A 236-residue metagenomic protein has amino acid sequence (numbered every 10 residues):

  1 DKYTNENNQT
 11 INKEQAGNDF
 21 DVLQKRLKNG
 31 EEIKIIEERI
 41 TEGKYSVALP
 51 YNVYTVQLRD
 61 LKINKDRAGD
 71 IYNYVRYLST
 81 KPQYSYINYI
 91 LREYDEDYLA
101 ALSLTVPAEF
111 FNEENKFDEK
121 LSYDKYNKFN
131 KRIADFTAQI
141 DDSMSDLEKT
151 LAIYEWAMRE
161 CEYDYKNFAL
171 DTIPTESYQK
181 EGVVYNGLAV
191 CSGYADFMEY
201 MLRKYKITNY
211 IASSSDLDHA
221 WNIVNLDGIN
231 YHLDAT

Functional and structural regions predicted by a protein language model:
D1-E109: Intrinsically disordered, low-complexity N-terminal segments that are enriched in acidic
I63, R67-D70, K149, V190 (+1 more regions): Short amphipathic alpha-helical segments
Y72, R76, Y154-M158, E199: Generic solvent-exposed, charged/amphipathic alpha-helical segments that serve as macromolecular interface scaffolds
Y98-E119, K128-K131: A contiguous, well-ordered beta/alpha segment that forms the leading edge of an enzyme domain
L121-V183: Secondary-structure boundary elements
K180-G193: A short, highly charged nucleic-acid-interacting micro-segment common to nuclease and nuclease-linked defense proteins
S192-T236: Hydrophobic/aromatic-rich core segments of domains that either
